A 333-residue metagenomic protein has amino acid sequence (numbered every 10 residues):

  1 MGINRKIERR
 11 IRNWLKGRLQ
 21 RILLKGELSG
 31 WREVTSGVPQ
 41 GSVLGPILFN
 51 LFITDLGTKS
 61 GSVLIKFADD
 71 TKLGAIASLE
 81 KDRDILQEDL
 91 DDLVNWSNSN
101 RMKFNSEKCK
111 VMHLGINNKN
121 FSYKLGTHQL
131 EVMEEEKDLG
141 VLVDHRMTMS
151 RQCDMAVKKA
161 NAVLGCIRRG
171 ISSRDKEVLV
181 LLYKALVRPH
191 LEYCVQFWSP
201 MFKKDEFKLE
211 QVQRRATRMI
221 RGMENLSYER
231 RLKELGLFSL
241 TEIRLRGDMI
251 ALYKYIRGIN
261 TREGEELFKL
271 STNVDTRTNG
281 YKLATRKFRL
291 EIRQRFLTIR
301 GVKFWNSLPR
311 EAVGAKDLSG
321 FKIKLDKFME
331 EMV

Functional and structural regions predicted by a protein language model:
M1, T71-N98, P200: Catalytic palm subdomain of template-directed nucleic-acid polymerases, centered on the conserved carboxylate motif
M1-P39, A75: Conserved pre-catalytic core of RNA-dependent polymerases
N13-W31, L130, K158, F288-R300: Reverse-transcriptase-like RNA-dependent polymerase core
G26, K103-E136, N279: Short, conserved micro-motifs composed of acidic
P46-G74, R174: Active-site palm subdomain of RNA-directed nucleic acid polymerases
E131-F197: Basic, alpha-helical interaction scaffolds
K203-V333: Short linear motifs embedded in intrinsically disordered, charge-biased segments
